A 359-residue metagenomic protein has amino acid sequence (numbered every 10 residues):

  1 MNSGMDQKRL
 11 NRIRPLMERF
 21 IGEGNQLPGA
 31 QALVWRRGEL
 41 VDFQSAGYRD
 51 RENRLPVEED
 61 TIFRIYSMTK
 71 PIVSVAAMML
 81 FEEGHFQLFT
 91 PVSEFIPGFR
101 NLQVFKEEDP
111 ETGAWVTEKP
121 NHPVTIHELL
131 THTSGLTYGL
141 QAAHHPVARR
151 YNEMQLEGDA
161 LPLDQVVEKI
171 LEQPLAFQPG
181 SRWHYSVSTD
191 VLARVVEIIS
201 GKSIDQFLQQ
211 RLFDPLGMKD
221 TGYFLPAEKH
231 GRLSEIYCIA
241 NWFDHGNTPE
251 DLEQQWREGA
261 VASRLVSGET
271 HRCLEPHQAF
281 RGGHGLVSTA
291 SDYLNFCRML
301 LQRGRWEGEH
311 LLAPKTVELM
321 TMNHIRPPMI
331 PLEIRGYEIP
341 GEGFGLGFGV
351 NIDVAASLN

Functional and structural regions predicted by a protein language model:
S3-I65, H85-Q87, N101-D109: Short, conserved catalytic-motif segment at the N-terminal edge
N11-E18, G38-L40, R64-V92, R100 (+2 more regions): Active-site SXXK
G29-Q31, P91, R182, G222: Residues at or immediately flanking beta-strands
L33-W35, P91, Q209: Outer-envelope exported proteins of Gram-negative bacteria
Q44, T90, K202: Short beta-to-alpha loop/turn elements within the nucleotide-binding domains of ABC transporters
R100-L358: Short, surface-exposed loop or secondary-structure junction motifs that flank catalytic or metal-binding residues
